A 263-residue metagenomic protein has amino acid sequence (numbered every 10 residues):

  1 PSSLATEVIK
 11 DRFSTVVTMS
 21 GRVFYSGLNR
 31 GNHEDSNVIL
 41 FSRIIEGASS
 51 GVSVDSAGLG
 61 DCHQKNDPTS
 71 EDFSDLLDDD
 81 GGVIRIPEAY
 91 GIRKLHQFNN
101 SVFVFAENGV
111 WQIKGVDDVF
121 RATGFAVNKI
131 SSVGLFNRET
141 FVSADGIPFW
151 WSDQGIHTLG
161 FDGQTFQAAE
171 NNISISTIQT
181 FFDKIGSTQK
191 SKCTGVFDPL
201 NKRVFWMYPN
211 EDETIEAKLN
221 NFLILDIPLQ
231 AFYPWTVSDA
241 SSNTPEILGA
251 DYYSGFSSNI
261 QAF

Functional and structural regions predicted by a protein language model:
P1-D55, Q64, P68-T69, F73 (+2 more regions): Disordered, low-complexity "stalk" and linker segments at domain junctions of extracellular and cell-surface proteins
S2-A5, D78-I86, A126-S131: A short beta-strand motif characteristic of beta-propeller blades
I9, F13, S74, G82-R85 (+2 more regions): Short, charged/polar micro-motifs that form catalytic or ligand-binding hotspots
R30, I86-F263: Beta-sheet-dominated scaffold domains
